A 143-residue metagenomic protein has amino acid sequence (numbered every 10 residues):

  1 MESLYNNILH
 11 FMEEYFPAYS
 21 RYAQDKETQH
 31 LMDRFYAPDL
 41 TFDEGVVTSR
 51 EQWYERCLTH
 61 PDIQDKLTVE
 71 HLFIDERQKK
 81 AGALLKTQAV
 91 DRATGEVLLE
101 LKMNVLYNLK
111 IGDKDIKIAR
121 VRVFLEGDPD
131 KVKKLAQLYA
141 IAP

Functional and structural regions predicted by a protein language model:
M1-S3, A142-P143: Basic/polar N-terminal segments that are highly enriched at the extreme N-terminus, encompassing both cleavable
E2-F35: Short acidic-aromatic low-complexity motifs
M12-Y19, Y36, C57, A83-T87 (+1 more regions): Hydrophobic alpha-helical core bundles mediating ligand binding, dimerization, or RNAP-core interactions
S20-A23, T41, G112: Residues in soluble alpha-helical coiled-coils and helical-bundle/repeat scaffolds
K26-A81: A solvent-exposed, acidic/Ser-Thr-rich amphipathic alpha-helical stretch
H60-P143: A beta-strand edge to alpha-helix "cap/lid" segment located at domain peripheries
